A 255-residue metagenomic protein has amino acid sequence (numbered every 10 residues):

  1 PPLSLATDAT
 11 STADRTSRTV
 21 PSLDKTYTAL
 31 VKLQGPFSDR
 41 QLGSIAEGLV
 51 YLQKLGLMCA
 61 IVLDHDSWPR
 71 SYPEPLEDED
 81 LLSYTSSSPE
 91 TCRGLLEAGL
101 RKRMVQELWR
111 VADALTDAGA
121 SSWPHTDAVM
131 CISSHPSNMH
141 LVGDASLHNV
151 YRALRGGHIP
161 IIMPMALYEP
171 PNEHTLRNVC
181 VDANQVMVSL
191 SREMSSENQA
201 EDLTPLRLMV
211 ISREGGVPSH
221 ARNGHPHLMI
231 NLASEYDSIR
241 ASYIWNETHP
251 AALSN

Functional and structural regions predicted by a protein language model:
P1-N255: Nucleotide/pyrophosphate-binding catalytic subdomain
